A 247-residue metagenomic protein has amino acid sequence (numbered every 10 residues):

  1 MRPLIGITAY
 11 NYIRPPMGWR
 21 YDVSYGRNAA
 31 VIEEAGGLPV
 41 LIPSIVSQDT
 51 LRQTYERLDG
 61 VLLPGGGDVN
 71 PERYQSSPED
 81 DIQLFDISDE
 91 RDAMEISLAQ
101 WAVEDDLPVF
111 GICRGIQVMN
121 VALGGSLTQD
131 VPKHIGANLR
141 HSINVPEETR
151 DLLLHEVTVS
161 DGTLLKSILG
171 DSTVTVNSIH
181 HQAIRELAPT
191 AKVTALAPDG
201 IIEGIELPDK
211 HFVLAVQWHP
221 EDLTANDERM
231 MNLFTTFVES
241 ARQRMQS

Functional and structural regions predicted by a protein language model:
M1-F110, V121, T128, P132-T175 (+4 more regions): N-terminal beta1-alpha1 cap of cysteine-dependent amidohydrolase-like domains
G111, I116: Glycine-rich beta-to-alpha active-site loop
L214-Q217: Active-site-proximal beta-strand elements of phosphoester/diester hydrolases
